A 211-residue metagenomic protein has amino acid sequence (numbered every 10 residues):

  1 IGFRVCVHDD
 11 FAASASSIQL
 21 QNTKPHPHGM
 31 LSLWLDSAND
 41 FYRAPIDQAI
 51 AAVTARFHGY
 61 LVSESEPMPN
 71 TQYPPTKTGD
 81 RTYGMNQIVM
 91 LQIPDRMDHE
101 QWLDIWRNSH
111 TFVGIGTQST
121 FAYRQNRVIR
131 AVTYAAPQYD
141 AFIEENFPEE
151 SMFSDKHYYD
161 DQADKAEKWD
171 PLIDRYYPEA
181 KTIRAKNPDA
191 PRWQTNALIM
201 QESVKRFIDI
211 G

Functional and structural regions predicted by a protein language model:
I1-G211: Macromolecular interaction modules
